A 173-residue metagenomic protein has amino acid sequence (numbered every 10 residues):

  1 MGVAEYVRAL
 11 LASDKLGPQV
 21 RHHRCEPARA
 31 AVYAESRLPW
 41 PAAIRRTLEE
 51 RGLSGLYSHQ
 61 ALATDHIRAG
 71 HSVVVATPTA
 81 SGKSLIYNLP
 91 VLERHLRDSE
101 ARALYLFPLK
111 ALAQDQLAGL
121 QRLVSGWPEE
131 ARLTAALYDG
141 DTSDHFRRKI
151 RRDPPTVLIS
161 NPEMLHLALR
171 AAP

Functional and structural regions predicted by a protein language model:
M1-P39: Interdomain "pre-motor" coupling segment immediately N-terminal to P-loop NTPase/helicase cores
R37-P173: Conserved P-loop/Walker A NTP-binding site and adjacent catalytic elements of P-loop NTPases
